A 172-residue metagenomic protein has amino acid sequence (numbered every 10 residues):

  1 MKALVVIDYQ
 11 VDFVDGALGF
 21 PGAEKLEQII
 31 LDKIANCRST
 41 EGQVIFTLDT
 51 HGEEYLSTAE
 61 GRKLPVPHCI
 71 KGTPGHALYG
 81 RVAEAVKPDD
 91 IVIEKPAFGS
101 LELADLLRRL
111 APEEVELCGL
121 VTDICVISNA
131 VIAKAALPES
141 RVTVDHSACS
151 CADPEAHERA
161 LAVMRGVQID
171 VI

Functional and structural regions predicted by a protein language model:
M1-V92, R109, T143, E158 (+3 more regions): Active-site acidic carboxylates
D32-N36, I127-L137: Histidine-anchored nucleotide/phosphate-binding helix
R38-T40, E113-E114, A136, S140: Secondary-structure boundary elements
H51-E53, G75-H76, F98-S100, C149-C151: Short, catalytically relevant binding-site loops at active-site mouths
K87, V131-V144: Short, charged helix-to-loop "capping" segments that act as catalytic/coupling loops
V92-S128, S150-I172: Conserved N-terminal glycine/acidic-rich loop preference
C118, V142-S147: Short beta-strands and strand-loop turn motifs
